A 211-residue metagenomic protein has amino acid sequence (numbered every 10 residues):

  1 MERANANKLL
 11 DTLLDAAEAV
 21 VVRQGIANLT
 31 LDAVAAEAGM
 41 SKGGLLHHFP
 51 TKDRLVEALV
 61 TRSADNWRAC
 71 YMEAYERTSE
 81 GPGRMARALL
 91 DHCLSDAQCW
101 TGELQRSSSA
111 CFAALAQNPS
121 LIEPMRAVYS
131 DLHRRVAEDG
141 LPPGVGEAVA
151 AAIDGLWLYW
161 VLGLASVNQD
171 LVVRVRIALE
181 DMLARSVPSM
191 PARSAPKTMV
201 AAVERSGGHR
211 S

Functional and structural regions predicted by a protein language model:
M1-A4, K8, Q24, P50 (+4 more regions): Residues at secondary-structure transition points
T12, V20-R54, A58: Helix-turn-helix
A58, D65-S107: Hydrophobic alpha-helical connector segments
R68-E76, F112-M125: An acidic intrinsically disordered interaction segment
L89-C93, S108-F112, V149-L156: Short alpha-helical scaffolding segments that buttress acidic/His motifs in well-ordered protein cores
Q98-G102, P119-V200, E204-S211: Hydrophobic/aromatic-rich alpha-helical bundle segments in the mid-to-C-terminal region
